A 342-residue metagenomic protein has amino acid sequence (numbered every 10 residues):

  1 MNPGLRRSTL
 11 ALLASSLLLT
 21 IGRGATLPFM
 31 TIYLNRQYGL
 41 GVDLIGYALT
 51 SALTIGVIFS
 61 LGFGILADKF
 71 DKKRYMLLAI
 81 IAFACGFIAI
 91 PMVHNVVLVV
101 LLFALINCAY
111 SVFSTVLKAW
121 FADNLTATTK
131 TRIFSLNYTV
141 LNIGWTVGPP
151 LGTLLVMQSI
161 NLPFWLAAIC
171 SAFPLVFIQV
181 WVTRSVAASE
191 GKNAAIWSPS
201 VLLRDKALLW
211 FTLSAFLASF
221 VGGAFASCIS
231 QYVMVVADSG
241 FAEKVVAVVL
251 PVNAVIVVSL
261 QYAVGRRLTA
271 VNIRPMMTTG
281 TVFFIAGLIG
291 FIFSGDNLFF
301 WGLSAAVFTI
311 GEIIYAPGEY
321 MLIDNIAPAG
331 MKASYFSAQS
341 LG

Functional and structural regions predicted by a protein language model:
M1-R6, S185-L213: Juxtamembrane intracellular "pre-TM" segments in multi-pass secondary transporters
F29-D43, S227-V246: Short amphipathic helix-loop junctions that connect adjacent transmembrane helices in Major Facilitator Superfamily/SLC
L53-L61, W145-T146, A254-Y262: Residue-level signature of mid-helix packing/kink "hotspots" within the transmembrane helices of 12-pass Major
S60-D71, L260-I273: Helix-to-loop junctions at the C-terminal end of transmembrane segments in multipass secondary transporters
R74-I88, P275-G290: Structural signature of the two symmetry-related core transmembrane helices
A104-L141: Cytoplasmic helix-loop-helix junction between adjacent transmembrane helices in 12-TM secondary transporters
V112-L125, I314-P328: Intracellular juxtamembrane helix-capping segments at the cytosolic ends of symmetry-related transmembrane helices
P163-V180: Symmetry-related core transmembrane helices of the 12-TM Major Facilitator Superfamily/SLC fold
